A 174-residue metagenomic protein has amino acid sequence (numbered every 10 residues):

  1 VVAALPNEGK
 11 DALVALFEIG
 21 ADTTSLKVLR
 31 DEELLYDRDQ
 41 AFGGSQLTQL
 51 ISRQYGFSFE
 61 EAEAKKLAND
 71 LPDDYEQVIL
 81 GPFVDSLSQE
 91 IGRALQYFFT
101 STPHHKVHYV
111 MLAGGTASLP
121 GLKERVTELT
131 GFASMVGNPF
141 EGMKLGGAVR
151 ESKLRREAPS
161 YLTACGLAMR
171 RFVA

Functional and structural regions predicted by a protein language model:
V1-A174: Hydrophobic/aromatic-enriched cytosolic interaction surfaces used to assemble or bind macromolecules
